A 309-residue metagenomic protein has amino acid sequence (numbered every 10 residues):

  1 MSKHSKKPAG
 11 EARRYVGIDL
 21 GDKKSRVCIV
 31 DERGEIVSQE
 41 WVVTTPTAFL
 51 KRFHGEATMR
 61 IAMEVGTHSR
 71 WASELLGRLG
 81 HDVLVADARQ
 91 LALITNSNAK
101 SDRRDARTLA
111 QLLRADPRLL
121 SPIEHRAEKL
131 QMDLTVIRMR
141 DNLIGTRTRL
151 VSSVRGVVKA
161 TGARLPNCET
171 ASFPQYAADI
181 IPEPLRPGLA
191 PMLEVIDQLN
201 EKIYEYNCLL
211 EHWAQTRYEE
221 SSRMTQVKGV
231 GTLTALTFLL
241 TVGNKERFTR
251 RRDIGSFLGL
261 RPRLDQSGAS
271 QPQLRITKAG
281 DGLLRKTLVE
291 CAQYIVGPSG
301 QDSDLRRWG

Functional and structural regions predicted by a protein language model:
M1-G309: A detector of single, family-specific signature residues that are central to catalytic or substrate-handling motifs
